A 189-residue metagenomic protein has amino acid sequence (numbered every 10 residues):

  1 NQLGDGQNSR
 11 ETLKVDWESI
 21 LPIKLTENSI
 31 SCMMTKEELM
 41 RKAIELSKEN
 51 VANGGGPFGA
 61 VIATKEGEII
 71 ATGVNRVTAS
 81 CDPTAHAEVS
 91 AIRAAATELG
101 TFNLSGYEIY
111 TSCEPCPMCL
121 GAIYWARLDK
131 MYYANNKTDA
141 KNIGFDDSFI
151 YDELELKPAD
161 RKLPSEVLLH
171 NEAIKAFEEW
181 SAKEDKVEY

Functional and structural regions predicted by a protein language model:
Q2-L13: Extreme N-terminal basic, low-complexity initiation segments that serve as generic localization/processing leaders
D16-V51, P115, A122-Y189: Zinc-dependent deaminase
G54-F58, S105: Short, basic and Ser/Thr-rich N-terminal targeting/leader segments
F58-T64: Short beta-strand scaffold segments in enzyme catalytic cores
R76-A79: A short acidic/small-residue loop/turn micro-motif
T84-A85, V89-A126: Helix-adjacent hinge/juxtasegments
